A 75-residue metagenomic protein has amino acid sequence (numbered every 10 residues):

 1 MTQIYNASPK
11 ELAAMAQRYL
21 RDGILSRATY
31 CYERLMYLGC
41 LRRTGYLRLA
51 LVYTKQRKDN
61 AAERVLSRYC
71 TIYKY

Functional and structural regions predicted by a protein language model:
Q3-I4, Y37: Structural signature of alpha-solenoid helical repeat scaffolds
